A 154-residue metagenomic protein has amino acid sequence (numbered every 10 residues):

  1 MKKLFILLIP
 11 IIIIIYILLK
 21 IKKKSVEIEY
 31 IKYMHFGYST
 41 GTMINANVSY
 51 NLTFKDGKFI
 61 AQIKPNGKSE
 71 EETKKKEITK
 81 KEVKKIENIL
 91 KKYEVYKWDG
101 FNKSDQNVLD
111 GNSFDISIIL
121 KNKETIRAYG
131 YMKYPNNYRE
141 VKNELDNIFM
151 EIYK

Functional and structural regions predicted by a protein language model:
M1-L4: Positively charged n-region of N-terminal signal peptides that target proteins for export
L7-L18: Hydrophobic membrane-insertion alpha-helices, especially the h-region of bacterial N-terminal signal peptides
L19-T42, S49, K76, D99-K154: Short, well-ordered, aromatic-rich surface patches in folded extracellular/luminal domains
H35-S39, A61, K91-V95: Generic short beta-strand segments
I44-K64: Post-signal-peptide N-terminal segment of Sec-exported extracytoplasmic proteins
F54-D56, E77-K85, I118-E124: A short, structured loop/turn motif at beta-sheet edges
F59-T73, T125-A128: Acidic/histidine-rich, surface-exposed loop or edge segments in extracytoplasmic proteins
T73-N102: Mature extracytoplasmic domains of secretory-pathway proteins
